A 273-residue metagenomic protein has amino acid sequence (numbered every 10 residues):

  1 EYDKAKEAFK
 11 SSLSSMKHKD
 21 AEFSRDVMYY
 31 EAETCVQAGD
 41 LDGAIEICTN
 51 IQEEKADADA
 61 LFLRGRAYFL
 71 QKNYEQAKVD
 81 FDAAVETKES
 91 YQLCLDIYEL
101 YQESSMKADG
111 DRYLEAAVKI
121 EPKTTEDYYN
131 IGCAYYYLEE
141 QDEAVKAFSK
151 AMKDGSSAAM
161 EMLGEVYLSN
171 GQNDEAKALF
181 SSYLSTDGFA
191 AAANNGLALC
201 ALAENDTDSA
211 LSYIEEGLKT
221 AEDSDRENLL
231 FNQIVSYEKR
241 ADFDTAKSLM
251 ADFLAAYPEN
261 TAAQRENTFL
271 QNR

Functional and structural regions predicted by a protein language model:
K17, K55-A56, K88-E89, P122 (+4 more regions): Short coil turns that delineate tetratricopeptide repeat
A21-D26, D59, Q92-L93, E126 (+5 more regions): Start-of-helix register in tetratricopeptide repeats
F23-Y30, L63-R66, D96-L100, N130 (+4 more regions): Canonical tetratricopeptide repeat
E33, Q37-A38, L70, L100-S104 (+6 more regions): Register position in tetratricopeptide repeats
V235-R273: Terminal, low-structured helical/coil segments at or just beyond the last alpha-helical repeat
